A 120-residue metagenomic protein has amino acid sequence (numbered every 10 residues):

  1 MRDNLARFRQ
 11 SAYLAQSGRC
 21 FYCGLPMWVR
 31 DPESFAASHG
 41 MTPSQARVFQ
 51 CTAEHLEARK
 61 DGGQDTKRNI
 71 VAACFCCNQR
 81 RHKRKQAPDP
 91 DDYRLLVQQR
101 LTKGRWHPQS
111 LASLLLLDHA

Functional and structural regions predicted by a protein language model:
M1-G40: Short, charged surface segments at domain edges that flank catalytic/cofactor-binding sites
R9, Y13, Y22, C51 (+3 more regions): Structured catalytic/translocation cores of nucleotide/phosphate-coupled proteins
G18-R19, T52, A73: The −1 position to Zn-ligating cysteines in a subset of zinc-ribbon hairpins
C23-P26, R59, C76-R80: Cys/His-rich metal-chelating microdomains
M27-I70: Histidine-centered nuclease catalytic patch
T52-E54, H82-P90, T102-S110: Short C-terminal domain-edge/linker segments immediately following a structured domain
K67-Y93: Short Cys/His-centered divalent metal-binding micro-motifs
R94-A120: Short, intrinsically disordered terminal segments enriched in charged and Pro/Gly residues
